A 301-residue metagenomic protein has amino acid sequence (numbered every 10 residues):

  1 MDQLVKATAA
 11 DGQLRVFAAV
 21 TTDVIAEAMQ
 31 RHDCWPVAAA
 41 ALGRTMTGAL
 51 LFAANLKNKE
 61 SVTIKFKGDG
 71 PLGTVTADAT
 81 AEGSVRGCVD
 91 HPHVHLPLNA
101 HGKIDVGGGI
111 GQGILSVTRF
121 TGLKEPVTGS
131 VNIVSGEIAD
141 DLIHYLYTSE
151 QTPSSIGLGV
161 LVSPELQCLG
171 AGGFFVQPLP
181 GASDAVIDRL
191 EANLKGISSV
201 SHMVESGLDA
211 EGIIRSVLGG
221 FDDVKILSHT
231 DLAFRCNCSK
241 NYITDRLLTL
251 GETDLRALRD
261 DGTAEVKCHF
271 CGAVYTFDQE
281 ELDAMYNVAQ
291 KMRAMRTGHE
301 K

Functional and structural regions predicted by a protein language model:
M1-L227, H299-K301: Interaction interfaces in information-processing and related assembly proteins
K195-K301: Cys/His-clustered metal-coordination modules, chiefly Zn-binding fingers
